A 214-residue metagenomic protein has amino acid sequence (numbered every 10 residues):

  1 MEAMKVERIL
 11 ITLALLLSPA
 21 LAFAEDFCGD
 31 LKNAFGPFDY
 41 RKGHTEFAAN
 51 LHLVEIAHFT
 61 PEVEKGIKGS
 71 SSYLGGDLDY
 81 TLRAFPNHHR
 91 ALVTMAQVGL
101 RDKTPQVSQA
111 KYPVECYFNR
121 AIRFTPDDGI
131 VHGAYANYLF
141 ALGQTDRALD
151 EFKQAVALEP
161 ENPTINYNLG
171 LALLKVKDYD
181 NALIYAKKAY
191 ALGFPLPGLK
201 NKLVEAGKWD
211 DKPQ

Functional and structural regions predicted by a protein language model:
A24-G76, A84: N-terminal leader/linker segments that initiate helical-solenoid repeat arrays
A91, V131, I165, G198-L199: TPR alpha-solenoid repeat register
T94-Q97, A134, N168, K202: Canonical tetratricopeptide repeat
